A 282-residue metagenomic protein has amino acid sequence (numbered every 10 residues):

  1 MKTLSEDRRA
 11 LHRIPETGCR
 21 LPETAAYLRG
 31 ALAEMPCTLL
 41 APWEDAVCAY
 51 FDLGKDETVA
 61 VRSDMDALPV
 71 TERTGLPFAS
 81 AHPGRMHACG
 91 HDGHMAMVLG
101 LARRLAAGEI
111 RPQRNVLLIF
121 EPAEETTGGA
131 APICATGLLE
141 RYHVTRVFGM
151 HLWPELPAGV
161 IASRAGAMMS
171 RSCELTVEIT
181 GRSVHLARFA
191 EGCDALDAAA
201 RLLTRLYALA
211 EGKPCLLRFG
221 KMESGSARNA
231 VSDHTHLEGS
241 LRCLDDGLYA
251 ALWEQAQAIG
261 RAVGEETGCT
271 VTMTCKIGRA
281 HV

Functional and structural regions predicted by a protein language model:
M1-H87, A96, R103-P112: Acidic/His- and Gly-rich active-site-bordering loop/insert found across diverse amide/peptide-bond hydrolases
M1-L4, T17, L21-A25, H94 (+9 more regions): Generic structural signal for well-ordered, non-membrane alpha-helical segments in soluble metabolic enzymes
E6, A10, Y27-G30, G100 (+7 more regions): Alpha-helical scaffold segments in soluble metabolic enzymes
P42-E44, E121, T274-K276: Conserved beta-strand termini and adjacent loop/short-helix elements that scaffold enzyme active sites in alpha/beta
A60, L117-I119, T272: A structural signal for isolated positions on well-ordered beta-strands in alpha/beta enzyme cores
L68-V70, L76-M86, D92-G93, G108-K221 (+1 more regions): Histidine/acidic-residue-rich, glycine-tolerant segments that coordinate divalent metal ions
L196-H281: Metal-dependent amide/peptide-bond hydrolase catalytic core, centered on the "pita-bread" metallohydrolase fold
